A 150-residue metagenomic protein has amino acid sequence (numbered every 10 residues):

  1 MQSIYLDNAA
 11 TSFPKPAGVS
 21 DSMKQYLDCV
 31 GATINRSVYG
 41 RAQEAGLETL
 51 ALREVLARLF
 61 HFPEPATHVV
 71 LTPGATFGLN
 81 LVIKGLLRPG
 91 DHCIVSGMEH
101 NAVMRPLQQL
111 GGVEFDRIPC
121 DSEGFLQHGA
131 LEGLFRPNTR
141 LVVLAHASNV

Functional and structural regions predicted by a protein language model:
M1-V150: Pyridoxal 5′-phosphate
